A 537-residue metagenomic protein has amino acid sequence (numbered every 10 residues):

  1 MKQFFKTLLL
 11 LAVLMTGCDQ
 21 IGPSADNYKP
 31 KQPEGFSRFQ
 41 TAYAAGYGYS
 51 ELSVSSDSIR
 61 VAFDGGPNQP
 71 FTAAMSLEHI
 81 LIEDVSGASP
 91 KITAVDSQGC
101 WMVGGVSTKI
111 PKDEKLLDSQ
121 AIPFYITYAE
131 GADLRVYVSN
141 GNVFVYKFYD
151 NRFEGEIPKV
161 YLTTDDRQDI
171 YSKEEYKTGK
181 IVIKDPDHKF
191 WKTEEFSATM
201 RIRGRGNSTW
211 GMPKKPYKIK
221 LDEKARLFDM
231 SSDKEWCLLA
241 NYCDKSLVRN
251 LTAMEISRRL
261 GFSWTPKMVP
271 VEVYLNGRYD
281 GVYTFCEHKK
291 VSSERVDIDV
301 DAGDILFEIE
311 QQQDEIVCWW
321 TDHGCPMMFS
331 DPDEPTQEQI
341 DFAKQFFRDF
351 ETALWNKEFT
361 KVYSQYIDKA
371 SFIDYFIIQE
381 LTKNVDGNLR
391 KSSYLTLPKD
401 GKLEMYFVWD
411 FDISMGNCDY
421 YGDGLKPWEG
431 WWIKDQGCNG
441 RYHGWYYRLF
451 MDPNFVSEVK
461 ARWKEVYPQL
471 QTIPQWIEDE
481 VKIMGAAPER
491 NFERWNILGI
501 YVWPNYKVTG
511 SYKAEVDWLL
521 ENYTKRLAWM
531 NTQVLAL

Functional and structural regions predicted by a protein language model:
K2-L10: Sec-dependent signal peptide recognition, specifically the positively charged N-region followed immediately by
V13-A44: Bacterial Sec-dependent N-terminal signal peptides
D150-V248, T252: Conserved NTP-binding catalytic cores of kinases and kinase-like/nucleotidyltransferase enzymes across multiple kinase
Q168-I170, F196, S208, M212 (+4 more regions): Middle-to-C-terminal accessory/interaction subdomains
K220-R226, A240-N241, G261-P266, R278-I377: Internal "kinase-insert"/substrate-recognition segments embedded within catalytic cores of ATP-dependent enzymes
Y242-N276: A conserved helix-loop-beta module that forms one wall/lid of the active-site cleft in ATP-utilizing catalytic domains
